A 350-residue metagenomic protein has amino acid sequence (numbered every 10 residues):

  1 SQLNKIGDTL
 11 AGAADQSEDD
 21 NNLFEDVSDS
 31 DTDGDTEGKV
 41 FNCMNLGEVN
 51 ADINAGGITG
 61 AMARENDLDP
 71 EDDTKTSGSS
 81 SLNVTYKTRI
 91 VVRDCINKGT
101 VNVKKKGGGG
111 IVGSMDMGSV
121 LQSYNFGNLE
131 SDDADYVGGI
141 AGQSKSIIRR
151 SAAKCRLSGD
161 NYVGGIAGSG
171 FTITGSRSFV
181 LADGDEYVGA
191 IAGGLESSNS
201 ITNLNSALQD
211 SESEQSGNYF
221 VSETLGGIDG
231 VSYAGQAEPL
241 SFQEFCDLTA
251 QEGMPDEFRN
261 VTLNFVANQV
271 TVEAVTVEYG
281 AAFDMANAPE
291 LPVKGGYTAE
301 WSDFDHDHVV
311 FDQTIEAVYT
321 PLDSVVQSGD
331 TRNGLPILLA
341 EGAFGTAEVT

Functional and structural regions predicted by a protein language model:
S1-V188, A192-N260, V293-G296: Surface-exposed loop/turn motifs in large extracellular/passenger domains
G38, I90, E212, A281-T314: Surface-exposed interfaces of beta-sheet-rich extracellular modules
V49, V101, L129, T271 (+3 more regions): Residues that cap or initiate secondary-structure elements
K106, V270-T276, A282-E290: A generic structured-segment signal
S131, A182, N264-G280, G329-F344: Short, solvent-exposed loop/edge segments of extracellular or virion-exposed proteins
S222, Y279, P321-D323: Non-catalytic surface loops within mature trypsin-like serine protease
E252-V266, P292, F304-D330: Conserved "repeat-terminator" motif of extracellular CCP/Sushi domains
E348-T350: Extracellular, surface-exposed repeat/solenoid domains
